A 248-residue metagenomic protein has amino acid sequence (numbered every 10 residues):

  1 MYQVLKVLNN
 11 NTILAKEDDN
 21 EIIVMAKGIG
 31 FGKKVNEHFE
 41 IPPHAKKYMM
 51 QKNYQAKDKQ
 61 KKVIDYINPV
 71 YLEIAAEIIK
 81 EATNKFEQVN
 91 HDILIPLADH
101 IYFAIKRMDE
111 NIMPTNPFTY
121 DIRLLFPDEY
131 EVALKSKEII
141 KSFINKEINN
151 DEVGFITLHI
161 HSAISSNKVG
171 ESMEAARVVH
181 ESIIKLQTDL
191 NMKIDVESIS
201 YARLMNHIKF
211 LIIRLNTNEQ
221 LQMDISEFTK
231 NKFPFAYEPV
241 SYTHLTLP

Functional and structural regions predicted by a protein language model:
V4, T243-P248: Conserved small/polar residues in nucleotide/adenosyl-binding loops
V7-I95: A surface-exposed, charged beta-strand/loop segment in the N-terminal or early-internal portion of soluble proteins
I79-N90, I122, K137-E147, T188-I194 (+2 more regions): Short, recurring structural edge motifs at helix starts
N90, L94-K137: Hydrophobic alpha-helical segments and helix pairs
H91-K106, D151-S165, A202-I213: Extracellular/lumenal glycan-associated surfaces
K106-F118, E131, E171-E174, I213-D224 (+1 more regions): Extended intrinsically disordered, low-complexity coil regions enriched in Ser, Thr, Gly, Ala and often Pro
K137, N150-H159, A163, V169 (+1 more regions): Phosphate-rich cofactor/ligand-interacting catalytic cores and adjacent structured alpha/beta frameworks
R177-Q187, I199-L211, L215, F228-K232: Small-residue-rich helix-loop
